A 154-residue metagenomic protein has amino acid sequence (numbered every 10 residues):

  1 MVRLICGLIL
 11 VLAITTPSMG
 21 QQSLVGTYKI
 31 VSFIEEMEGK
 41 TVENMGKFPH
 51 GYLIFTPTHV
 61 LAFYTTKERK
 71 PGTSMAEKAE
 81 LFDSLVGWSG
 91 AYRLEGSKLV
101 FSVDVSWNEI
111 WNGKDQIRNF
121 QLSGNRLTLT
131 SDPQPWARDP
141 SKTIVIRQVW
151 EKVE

Functional and structural regions predicted by a protein language model:
M1-V2: N-terminal secretory signal peptides that target proteins for export/translocation
I5-T15: Bacterial N-terminal signal peptides
T16-G87, L94-E154: Lipid interaction determinants
